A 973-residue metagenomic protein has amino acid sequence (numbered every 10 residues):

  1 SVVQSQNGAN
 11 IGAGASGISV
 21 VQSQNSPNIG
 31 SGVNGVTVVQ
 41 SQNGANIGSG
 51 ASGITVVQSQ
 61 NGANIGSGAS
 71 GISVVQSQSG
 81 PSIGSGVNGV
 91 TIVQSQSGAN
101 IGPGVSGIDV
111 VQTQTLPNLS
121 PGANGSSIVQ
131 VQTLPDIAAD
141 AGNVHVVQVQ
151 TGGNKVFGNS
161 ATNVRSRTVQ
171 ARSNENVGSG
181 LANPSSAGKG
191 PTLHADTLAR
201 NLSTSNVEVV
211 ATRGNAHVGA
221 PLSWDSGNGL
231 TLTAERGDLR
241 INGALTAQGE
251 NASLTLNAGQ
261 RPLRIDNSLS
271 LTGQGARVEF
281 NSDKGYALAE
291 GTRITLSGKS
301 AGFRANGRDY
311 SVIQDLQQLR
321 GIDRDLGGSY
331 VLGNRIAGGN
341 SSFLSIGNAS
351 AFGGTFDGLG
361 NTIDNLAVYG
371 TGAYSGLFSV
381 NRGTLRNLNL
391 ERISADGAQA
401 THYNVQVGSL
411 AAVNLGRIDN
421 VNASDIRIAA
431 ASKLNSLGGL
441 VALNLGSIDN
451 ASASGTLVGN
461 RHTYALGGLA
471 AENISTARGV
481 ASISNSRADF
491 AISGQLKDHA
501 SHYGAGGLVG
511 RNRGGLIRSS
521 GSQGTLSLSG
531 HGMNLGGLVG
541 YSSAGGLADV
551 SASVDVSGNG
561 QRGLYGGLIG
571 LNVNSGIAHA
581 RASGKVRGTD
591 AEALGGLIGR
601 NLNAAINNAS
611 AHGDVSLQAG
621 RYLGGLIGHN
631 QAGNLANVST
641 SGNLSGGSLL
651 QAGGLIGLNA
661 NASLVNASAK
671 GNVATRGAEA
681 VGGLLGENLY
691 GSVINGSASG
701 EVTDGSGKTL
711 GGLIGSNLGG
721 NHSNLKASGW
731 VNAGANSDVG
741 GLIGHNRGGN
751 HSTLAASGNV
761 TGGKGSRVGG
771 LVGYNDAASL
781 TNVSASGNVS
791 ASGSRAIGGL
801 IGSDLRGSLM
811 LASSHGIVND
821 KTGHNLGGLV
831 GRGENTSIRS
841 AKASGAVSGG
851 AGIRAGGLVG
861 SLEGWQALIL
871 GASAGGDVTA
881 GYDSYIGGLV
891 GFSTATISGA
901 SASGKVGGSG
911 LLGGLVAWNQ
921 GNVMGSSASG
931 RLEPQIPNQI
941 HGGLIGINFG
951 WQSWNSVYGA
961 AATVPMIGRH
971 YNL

Functional and structural regions predicted by a protein language model:
V2-N201, N206, Q260: Long, low-complexity repeat tracts used as extracellular stalks/passenger repeats and O-glycosylation platforms
G102, G125-L973: Surface-exposed repetitive/solenoidal architectures
